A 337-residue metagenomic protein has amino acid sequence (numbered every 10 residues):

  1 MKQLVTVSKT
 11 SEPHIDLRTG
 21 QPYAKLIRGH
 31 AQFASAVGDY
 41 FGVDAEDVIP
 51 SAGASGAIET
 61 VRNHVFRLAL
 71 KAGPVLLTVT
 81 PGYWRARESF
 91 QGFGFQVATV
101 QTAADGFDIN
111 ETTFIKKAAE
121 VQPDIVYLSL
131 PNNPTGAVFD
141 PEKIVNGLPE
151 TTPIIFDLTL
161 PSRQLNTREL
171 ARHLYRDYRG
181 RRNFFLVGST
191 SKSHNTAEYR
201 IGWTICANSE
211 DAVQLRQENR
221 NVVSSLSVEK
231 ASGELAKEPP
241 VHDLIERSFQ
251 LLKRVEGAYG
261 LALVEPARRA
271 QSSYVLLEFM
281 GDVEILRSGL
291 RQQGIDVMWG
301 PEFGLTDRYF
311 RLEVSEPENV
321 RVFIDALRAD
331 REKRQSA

Functional and structural regions predicted by a protein language model:
M1-D39, Q122, E150-T152, E313: N-terminal "arm"/small-domain region of PLP-dependent enzymes with the aminotransferase-like
R28, N183-A267: PLP-dependent aminotransferase class I/II
A31-V75, S209: Phosphate-binding glycine-rich loop
N63-I125: PLP-dependent aminotransferase-like
D105-L165: Active-site phosphate-binding strand-loop segment of PLP-dependent enzymes
Y259-Q293, F310, V314-E318: Conserved PLP-binding catalytic core of the aspartate aminotransferase-like
Q292-Q293, F303-A337: PLP-dependent enzyme catalytic core of the Aspartate aminotransferase-like
